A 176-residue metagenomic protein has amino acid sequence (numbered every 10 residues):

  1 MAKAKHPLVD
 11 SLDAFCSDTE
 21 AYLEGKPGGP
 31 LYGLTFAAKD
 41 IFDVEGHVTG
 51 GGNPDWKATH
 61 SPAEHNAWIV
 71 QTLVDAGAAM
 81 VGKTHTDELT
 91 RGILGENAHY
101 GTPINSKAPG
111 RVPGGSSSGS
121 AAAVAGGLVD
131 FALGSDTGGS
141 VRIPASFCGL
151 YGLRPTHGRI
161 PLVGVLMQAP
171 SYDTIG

Functional and structural regions predicted by a protein language model:
M1-A67, L89-G92: Short, well-ordered alpha-helical
Q71: Cysteine-nucleophile amide-bond enzymes
V74-G176: Short glycine/serine-rich loop segments
